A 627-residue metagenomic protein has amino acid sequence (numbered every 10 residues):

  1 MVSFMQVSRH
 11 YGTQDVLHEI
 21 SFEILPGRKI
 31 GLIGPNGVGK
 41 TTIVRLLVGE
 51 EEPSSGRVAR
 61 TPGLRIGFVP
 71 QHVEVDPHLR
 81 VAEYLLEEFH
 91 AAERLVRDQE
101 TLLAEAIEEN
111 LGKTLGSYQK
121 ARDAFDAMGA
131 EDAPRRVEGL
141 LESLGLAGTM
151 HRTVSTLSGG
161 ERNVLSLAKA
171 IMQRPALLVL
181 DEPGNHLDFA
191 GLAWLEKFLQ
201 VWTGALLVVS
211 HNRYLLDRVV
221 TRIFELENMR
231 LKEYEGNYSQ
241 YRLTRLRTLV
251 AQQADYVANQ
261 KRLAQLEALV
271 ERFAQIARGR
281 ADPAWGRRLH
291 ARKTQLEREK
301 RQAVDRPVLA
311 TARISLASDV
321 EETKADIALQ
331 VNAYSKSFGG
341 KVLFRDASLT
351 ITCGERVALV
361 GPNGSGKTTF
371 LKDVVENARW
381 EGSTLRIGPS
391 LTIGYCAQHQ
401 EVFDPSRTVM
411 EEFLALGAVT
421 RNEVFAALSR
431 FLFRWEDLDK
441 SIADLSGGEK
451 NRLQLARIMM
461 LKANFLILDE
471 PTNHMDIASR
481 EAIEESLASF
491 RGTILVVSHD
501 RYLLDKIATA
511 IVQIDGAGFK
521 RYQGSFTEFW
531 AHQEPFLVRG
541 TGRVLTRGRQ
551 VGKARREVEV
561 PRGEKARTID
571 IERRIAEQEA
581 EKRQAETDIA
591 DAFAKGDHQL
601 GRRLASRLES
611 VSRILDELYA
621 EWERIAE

Functional and structural regions predicted by a protein language model:
M1-V257, L316-E627: ABC ATP-binding cassette signature C-motif
M5, R9-Q14, N163, Q275-A291: N-terminal short leaders/motifs
R245-F273, W285, L289-A303: Intracellular alpha-helical coupling/juxtamembrane segments of multi-pass membrane proteins
F273-G286, V304, L432, A592: Short intracellular "coupling" helices and adjacent cytoplasmic loop segments at the cytosolic face of multi-pass
R298-A310, R539-G542, A580-R583: Proline-centered turn/helix-capping motifs that create local helix->coil transitions or kinks
A312-I314: Charged, amphipathic alpha-helical interaction modules
